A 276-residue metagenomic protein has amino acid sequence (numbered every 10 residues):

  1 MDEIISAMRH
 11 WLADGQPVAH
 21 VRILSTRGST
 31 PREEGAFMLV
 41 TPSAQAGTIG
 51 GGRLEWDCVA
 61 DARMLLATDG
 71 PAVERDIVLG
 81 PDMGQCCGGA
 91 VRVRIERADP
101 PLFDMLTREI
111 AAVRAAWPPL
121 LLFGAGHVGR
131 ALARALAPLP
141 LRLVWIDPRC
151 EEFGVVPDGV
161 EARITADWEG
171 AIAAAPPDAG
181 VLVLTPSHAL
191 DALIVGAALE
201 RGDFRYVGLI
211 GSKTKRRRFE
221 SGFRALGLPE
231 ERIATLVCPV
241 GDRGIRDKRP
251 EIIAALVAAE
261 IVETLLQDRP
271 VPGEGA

Functional and structural regions predicted by a protein language model:
M1-E161, D178, S221, E260-A276: Segments forming oxygen-rich coordination pockets for charged ligands
G126-H127, A189, T214: Residue-level detector of alpha-helix initiation sites
R130, A192, R217: Alpha-helical elements of the RecA-like P-loop NTPase motor core of helicases
I146, G180, T185, A197-F223: ADP-ribose/adenylate-binding Rossmann-like module
V160-T165, R224-L228: Short, hinge-like loop/turn segments at secondary-structure boundaries
W168-P177: Short amphipathic alpha-helix with an adjacent loop that forms part of the alpha/beta core around
A189-L190, G196: Cytosolic regulatory regions of ion transport systems
I210-A276: Adenosine-phosphate binding glycine-rich loop
